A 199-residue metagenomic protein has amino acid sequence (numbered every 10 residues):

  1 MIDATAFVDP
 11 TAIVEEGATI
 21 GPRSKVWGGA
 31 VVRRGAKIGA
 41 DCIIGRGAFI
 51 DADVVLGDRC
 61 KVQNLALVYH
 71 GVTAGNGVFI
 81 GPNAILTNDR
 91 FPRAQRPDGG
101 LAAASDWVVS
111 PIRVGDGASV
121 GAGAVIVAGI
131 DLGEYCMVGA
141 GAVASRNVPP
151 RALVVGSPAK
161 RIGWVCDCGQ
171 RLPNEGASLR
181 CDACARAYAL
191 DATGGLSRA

Functional and structural regions predicted by a protein language model:
M1-P97, L101-V155, A159-R161: Structural signal for interior beta-strand "rungs" in well-ordered beta-sheet cores of soluble enzyme domains
A159, N174-A177: Residue-level signal for mature regions of secreted extracellular proteins and peptides
R161-W164, L179: Cys/His-enriched microdomains
C166, C181-C184: Short cysteine-rich clusters marking metal-coordination/redox-active sites
G169-R171, A187: Cys/His-rich metal-chelating microdomains
N174-E175, A189-T193: Short, non-ligating residues that shape and space the ligands of small metal-coordination modules and catalytic
G195-A199: Long, charge-rich boundary regions
